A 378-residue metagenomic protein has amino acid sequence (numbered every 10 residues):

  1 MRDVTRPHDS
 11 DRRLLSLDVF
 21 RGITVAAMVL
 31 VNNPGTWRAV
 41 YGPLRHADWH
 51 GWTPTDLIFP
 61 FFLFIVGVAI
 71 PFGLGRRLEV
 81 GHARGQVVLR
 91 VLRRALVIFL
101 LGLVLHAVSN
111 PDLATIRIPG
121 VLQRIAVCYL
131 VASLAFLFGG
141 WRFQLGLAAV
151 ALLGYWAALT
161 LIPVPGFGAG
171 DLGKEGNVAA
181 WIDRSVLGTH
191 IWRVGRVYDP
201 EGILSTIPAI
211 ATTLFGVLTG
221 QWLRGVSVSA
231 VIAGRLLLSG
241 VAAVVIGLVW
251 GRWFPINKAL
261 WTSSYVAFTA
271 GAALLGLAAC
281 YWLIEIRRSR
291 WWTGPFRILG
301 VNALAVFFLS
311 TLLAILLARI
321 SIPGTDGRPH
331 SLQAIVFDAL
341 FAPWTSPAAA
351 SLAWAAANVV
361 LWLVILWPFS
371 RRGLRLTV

Functional and structural regions predicted by a protein language model:
M1-V378: Alpha-helical transmembrane segments and their immediate juxtamembrane cytosolic regions
